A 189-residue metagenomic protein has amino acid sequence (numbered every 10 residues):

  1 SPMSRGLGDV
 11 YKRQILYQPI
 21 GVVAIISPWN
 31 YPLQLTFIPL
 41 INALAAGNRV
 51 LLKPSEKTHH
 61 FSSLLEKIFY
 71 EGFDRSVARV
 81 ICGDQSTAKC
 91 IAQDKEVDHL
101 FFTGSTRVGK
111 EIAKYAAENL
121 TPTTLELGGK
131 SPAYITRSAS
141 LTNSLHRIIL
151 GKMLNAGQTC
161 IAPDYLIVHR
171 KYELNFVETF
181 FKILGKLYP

Functional and structural regions predicted by a protein language model:
S1-Y11: Single conserved hydrophobic/aromatic residue that forms the stacking wall/gate of nucleotide- or nucleobase-binding
G6, K95-E96, A116-N119: Short, structured coil segments at secondary-structure junctions
K12-F73, L120, T142: Conserved small-residue-rich beta-alpha loop and adjacent elements that most often cradle the phosphate/pyrophosphate
F37-I38, S63-L64, A92-Q93, E111-Y115 (+1 more regions): Short amphipathic alpha-helical segments
N48, K53-S55, C82, T103-G104 (+1 more regions): Short beta->alpha connector loops at strand-helix junctions that form conserved, small/polar/Pro-enriched
F73, R107-P189: ALDH superfamily catalytic-core signature
D74-A113: Active-site phosphate-binding strand-loop segment of PLP-dependent enzymes
